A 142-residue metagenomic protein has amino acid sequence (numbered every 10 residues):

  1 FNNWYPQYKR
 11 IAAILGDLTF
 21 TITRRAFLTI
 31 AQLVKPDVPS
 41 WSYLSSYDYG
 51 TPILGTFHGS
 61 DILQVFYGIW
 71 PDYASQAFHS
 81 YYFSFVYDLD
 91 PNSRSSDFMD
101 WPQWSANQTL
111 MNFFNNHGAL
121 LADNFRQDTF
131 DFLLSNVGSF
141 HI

Functional and structural regions predicted by a protein language model:
F1-I11, Q64-G68: Short glycine/proline-rich turn/loop motifs
Q7-T29: Substrate-access "cap/lid" subdomains that shape and gate the entrance to catalytic or ligand-binding pockets
T21-I142: Mobile gating loops/cap/lid regions near enzyme active sites that modulate substrate access
